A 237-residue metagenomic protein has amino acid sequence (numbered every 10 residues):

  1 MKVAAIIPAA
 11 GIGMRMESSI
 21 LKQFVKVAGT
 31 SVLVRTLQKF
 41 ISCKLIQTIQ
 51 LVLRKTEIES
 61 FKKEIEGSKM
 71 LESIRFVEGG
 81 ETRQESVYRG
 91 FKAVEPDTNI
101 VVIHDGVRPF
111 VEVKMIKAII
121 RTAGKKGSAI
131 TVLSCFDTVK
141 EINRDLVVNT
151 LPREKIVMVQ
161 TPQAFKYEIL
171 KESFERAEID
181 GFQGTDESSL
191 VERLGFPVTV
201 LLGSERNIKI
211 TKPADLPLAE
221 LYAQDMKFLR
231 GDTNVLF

Functional and structural regions predicted by a protein language model:
M1-I58: N-terminal glycine-rich phosphate-binding loop and ensuing alpha1 helix
I7, L33, G90, H104-D105 (+3 more regions): Residue-level signal for inorganic ion chemistry
K26, F110, T150, A164 (+1 more regions): Short aromatic/basic micro-patch
V34-T98, E178: Conserved N-terminal catalytic core of the sugar/cofactor nucleotidyltransferase
Q47-I49, I100, S128, P197: Residues at the starts of beta-strands that form the adenosine-phosphate
E81-L146, Q160, G231: Conserved beta-loop-beta/alpha segment of the NTase-like Rossmann-fold superfamily that binds/positions NTPs
N149-V159: A recurrent flexible, glycine/aromatic-enriched loop bordering the glycosyltransferase active site that acts as
V157-F237: Conserved alpha/beta core of the MobA/IspD/sugar-nucleotide pyrophosphorylase nucleotidyltransferase superfamily
